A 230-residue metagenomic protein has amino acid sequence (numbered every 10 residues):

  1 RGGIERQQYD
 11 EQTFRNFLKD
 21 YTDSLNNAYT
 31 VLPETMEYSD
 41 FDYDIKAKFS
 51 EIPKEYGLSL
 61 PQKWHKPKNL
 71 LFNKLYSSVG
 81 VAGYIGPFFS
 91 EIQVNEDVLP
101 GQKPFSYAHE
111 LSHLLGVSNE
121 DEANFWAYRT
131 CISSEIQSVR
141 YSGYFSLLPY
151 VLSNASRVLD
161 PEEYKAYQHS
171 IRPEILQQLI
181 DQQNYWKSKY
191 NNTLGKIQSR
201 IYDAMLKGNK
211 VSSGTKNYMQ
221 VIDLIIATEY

Functional and structural regions predicted by a protein language model:
R1-F17: Alpha-helical transmembrane signal-anchor/signal-peptide segments
L25, Y29, P33, I52-Y56 (+7 more regions): Sec/Tat-exported extracytoplasmic proteins
A28-S90, P100: Auxiliary, metal-adjacent structural segments of Zn-dependent hydrolase domains
D42, E96-P104, G116-E120, Y141: Solvent-exposed, acidic/flexible segments
I92-E96, H109: Conserved interaction-surface patches within small, structured recognition/assembly domains
F105-N124, Y128-R129: Active-site recognition of the HExxH zinc-binding catalytic motif
F125-L176: Active-site/pore-lining binding-face segments in mid-to-C-terminal subdomains
I175-Y230: Pan-zinc metallopeptidase signature
